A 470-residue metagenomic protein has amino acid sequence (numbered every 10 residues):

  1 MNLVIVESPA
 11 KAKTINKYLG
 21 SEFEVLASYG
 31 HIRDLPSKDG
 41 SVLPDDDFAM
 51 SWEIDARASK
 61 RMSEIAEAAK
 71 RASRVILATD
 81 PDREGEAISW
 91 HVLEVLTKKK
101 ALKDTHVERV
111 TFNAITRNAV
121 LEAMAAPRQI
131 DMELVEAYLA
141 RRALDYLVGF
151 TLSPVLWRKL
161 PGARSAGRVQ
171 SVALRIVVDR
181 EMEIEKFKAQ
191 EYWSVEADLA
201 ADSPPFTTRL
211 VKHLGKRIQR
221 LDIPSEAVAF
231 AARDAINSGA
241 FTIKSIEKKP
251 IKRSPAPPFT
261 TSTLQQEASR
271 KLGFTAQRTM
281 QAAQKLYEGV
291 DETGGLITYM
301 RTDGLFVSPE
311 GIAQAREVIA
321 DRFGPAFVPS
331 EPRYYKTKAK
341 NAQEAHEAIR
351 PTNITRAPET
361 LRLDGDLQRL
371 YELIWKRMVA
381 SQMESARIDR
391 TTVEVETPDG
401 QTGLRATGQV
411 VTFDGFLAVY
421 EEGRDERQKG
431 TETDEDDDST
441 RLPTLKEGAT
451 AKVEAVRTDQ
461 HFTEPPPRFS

Functional and structural regions predicted by a protein language model:
M1, D80-D82, L160-S165, K248-P257 (+2 more regions): Conserved short loop/turn motifs at secondary-structure junctions
M1-L139, I223-P224, F230, D438-R441 (+1 more regions): Intrinsically disordered, low-complexity regulatory segments
P9, S28-G30, D80-E86, F112-I115 (+7 more regions): An acidic- and aromatic-residue-enriched active-site/binding cleft used to recognize and process polar
T14, Y18, E64, A87-V95 (+8 more regions): Alpha-helical scaffold elements adjacent to nucleotide-binding pockets in ATP/GTP-utilizing enzyme cores
E24, R33-I54, A166-E288, A320-A326 (+2 more regions): Long, highly charged, low-complexity internal segments
K70-R71, I115-L199, S245-K252: C-terminal or mid-to-C-terminal helical accessory/interaction module adjacent to the motor/catalytic core
F274-Q343: Extended, well-ordered alpha-helical scaffold/bundle regions in very large, multi-domain proteins
Q314, R333-G365: Acidic, turn-prone loop/beta-hairpin segments
